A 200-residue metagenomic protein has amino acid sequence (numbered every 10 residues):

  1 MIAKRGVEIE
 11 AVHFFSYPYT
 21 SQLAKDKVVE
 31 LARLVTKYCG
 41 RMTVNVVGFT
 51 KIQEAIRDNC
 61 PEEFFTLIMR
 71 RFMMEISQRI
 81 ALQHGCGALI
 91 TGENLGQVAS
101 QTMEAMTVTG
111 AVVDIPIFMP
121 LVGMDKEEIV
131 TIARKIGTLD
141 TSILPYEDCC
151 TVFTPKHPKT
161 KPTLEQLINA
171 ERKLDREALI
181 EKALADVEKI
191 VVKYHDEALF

Functional and structural regions predicted by a protein language model:
M1-K135: ATP-dependent adenylation/nucleotidyltransferase module used to activate substrates
M42, C86, T102, M106-I115 (+1 more regions): Peripheral terminal appendages
